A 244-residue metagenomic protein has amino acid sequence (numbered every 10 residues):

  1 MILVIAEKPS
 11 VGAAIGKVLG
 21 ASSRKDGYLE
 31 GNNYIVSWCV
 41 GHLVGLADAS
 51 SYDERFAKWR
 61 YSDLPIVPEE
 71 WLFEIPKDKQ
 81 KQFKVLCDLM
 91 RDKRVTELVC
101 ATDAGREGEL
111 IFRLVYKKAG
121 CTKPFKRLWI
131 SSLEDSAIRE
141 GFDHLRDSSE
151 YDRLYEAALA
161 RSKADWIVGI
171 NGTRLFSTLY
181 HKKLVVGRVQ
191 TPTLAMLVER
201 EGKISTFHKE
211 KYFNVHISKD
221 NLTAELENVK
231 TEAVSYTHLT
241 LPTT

Functional and structural regions predicted by a protein language model:
M1-L159: Intrinsically disordered, low-complexity regulatory segments
P9, G41-L43, G105, L133 (+4 more regions): Generic structural motif
D26-Y52, T191-A233: Structured, non-catalytic alpha/beta "coupling" segments that mediate domain-domain communication and provide generic
I138-N214: C-terminal or mid-to-C-terminal helical accessory/interaction module adjacent to the motor/catalytic core
T237-T243: Conserved small/polar residues in nucleotide/adenosyl-binding loops
